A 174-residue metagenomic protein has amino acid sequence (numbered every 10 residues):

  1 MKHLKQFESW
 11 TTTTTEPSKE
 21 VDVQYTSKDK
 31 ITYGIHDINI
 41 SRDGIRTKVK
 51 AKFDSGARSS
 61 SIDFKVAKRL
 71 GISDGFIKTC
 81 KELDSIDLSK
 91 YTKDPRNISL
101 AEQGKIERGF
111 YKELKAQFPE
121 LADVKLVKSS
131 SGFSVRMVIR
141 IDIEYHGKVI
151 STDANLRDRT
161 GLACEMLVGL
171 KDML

Functional and structural regions predicted by a protein language model:
M1-T12: Short acidic, low-complexity intrinsically disordered linear motifs used for protein-protein interactions
T14-L174: Pepsin/retropepsin-fold aspartyl endopeptidases
